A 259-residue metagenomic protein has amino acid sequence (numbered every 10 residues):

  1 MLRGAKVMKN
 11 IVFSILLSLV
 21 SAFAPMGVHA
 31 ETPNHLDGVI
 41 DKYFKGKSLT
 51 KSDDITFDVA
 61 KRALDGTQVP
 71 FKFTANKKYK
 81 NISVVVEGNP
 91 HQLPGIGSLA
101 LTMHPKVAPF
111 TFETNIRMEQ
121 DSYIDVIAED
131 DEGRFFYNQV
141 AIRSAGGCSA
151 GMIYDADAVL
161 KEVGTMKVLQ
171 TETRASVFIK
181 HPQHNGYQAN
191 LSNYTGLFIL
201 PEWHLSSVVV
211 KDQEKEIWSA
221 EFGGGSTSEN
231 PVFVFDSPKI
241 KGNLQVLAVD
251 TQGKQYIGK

Functional and structural regions predicted by a protein language model:
A5-I15: Bacterial N-terminal signal peptides that target proteins for export
K9-N10, G27, R134-Q139: Short secondary-structure capping/junction motifs at helix and strand boundaries
S14-A24: Bacterial N-terminal signal peptides
A24-A30: Sec/Tat signal peptide C-region and signal peptidase I cleavage site
T32-L160, G164-T171, S176-K259: A general "mature secreted/periplasmic domain" signal
